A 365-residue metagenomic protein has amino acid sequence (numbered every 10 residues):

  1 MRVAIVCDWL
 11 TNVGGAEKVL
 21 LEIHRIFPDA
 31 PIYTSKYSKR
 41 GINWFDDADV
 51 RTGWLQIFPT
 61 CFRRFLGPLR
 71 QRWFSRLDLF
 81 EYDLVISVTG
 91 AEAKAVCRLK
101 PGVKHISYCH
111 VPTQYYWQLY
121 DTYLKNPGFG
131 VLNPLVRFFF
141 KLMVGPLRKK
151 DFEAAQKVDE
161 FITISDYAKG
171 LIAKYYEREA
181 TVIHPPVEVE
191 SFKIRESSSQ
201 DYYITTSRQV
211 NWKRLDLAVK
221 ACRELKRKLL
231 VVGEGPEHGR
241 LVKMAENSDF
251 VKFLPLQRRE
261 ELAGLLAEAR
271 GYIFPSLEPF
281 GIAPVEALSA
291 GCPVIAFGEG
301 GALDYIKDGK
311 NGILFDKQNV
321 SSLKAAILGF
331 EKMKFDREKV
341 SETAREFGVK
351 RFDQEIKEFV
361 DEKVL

Functional and structural regions predicted by a protein language model:
I26-A95: Active-site donor-binding segments of glycosyltransferases and PAPS-dependent sulfotransferases
G67-R72, Q318-S321, K332-K363: A charged, aromatic-enriched C-terminal amphipathic alpha-helix characteristic of glycosyltransferases across folds
G128-F161: Membrane-proximal helix-turn-helix segments that form the acceptor-binding/catalytic region of lipid-linked
K193-K213, V219-L230: Conserved donor-binding/catalytic core segment of Leloir-type glycosyltransferases
G239-E260: Nucleotide-activated donor-binding/catalytic signature segment of Leloir-type glycosyltransferases, i.e., the conserved
A267-P279, C292: Acidic donor-binding loop of glycosyltransferase active sites
P293-A296, I306: Short hydrophobic beta-strand element within catalytic cores of glycosyltransferases and related nucleotide-activated
D308-G309, I313-V320, I327-K334: Conserved acidic donor-binding segment of nucleotide-sugar-dependent glycosyltransferases
